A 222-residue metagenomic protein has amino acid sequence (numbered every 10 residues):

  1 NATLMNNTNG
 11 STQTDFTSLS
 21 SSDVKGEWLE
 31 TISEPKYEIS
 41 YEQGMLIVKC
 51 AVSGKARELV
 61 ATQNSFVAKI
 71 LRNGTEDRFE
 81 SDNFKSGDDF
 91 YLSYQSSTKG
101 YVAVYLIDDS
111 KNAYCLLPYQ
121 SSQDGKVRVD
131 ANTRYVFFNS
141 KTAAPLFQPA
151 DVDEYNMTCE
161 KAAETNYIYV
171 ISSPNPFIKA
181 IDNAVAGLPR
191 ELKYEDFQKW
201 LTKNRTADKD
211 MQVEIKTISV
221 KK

Functional and structural regions predicted by a protein language model:
A2-K222: Secretory-pathway glycoprotein ectodomains that are cysteine- and/or Ser/Thr/Pro-rich
